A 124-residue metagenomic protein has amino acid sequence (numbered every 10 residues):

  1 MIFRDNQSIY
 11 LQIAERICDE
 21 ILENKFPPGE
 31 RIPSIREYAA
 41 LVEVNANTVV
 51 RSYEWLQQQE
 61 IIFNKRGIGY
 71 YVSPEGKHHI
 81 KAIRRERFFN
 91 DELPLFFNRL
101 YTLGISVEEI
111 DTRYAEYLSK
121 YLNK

Functional and structural regions predicted by a protein language model:
M1-R31, E37, R87, D91-N123: Extreme N-terminal segment that seeds HTH/winged-HTH DNA-binding domains in transcriptional regulators
Y10, A14, S34, Y70-E86: Short, cationic-aromatic polyanion-contact patches
K25-F26, E30, Q58-G67, Y71-P74: Beta-hairpin "wing" of winged helix-turn-helix
R31-V42, L56: A short alpha-helical element within helix-turn-helix/winged-helix DNA-binding domains across DNA-binding proteins
L41, Q58-I61, K120: Residue cluster at the C-terminal edge of the helix-turn-helix DNA-binding motif
